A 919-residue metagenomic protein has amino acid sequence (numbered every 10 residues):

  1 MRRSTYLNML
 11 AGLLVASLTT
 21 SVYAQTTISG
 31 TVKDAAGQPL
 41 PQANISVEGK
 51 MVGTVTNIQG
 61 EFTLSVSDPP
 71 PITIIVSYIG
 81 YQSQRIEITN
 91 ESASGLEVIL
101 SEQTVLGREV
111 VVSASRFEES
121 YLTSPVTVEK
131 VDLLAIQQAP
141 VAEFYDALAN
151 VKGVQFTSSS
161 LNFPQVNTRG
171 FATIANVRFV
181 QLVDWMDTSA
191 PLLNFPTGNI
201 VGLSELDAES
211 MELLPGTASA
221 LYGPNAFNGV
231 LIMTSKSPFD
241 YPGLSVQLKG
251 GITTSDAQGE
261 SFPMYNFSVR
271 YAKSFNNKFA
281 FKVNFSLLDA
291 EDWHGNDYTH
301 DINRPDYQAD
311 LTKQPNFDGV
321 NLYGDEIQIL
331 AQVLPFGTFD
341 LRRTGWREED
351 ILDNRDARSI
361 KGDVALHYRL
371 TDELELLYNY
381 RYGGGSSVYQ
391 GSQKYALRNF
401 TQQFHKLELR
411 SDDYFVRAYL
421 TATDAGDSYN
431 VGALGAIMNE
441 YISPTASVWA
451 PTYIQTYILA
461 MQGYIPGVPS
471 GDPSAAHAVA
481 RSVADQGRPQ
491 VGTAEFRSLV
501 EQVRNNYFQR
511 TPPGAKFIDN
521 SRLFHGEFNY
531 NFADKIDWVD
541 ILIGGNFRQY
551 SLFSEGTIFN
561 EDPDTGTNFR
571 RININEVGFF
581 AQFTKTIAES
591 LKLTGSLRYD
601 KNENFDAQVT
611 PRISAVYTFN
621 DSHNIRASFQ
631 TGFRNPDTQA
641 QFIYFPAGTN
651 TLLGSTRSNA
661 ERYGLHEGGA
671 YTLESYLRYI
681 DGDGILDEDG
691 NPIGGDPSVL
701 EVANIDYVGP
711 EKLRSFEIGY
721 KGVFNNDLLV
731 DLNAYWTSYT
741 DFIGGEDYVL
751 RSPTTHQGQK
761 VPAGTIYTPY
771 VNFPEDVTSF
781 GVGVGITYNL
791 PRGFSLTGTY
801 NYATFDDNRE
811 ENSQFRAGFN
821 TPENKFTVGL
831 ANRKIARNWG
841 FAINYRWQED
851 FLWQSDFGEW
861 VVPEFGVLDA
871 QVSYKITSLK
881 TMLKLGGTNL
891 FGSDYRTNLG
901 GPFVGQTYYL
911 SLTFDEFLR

Functional and structural regions predicted by a protein language model:
K33-Q38, A43-K50, T73-Q82, T89-Q137: Short, acidic, small-residue-rich periplasmic hinge/interaction motif at the N-terminus of Gram-negative outer-membrane
T63-S65, D187-T217: Short acidic/polar hinge/loop motifs at secondary-structure boundaries that mediate gating or recognition
T63-S65, S120, V128, Y145-A190 (+1 more regions): Extracytoplasmic beta-strand/coil segments of soluble accessory domains associated with Gram-negative outer-membrane
G95-I99, F144-A147, P164-G170, F179-D184 (+4 more regions): N-terminal periplasmic accessory domains that precede and gate Gram-negative outer-membrane beta-barrel machines
V177, L206-E209, A220-I232, K236-D301 (+2 more regions): Outer-membrane beta-barrel translocator/receptor signature
A272-K278, N284-A290, A357, T401-H405 (+6 more regions): Conserved C-terminal beta-signal and adjacent last beta-strands/turns of outer-membrane beta-barrel proteins
R504-Y530, I572, P692-S715, Y720-S795: Outer membrane beta-barrel strand-and-loop segments of large Gram-negative receptors, especially TonB-dependent
E589, L729-W853, T913-L918: Gram-negative outer-membrane beta-barrel transporters
